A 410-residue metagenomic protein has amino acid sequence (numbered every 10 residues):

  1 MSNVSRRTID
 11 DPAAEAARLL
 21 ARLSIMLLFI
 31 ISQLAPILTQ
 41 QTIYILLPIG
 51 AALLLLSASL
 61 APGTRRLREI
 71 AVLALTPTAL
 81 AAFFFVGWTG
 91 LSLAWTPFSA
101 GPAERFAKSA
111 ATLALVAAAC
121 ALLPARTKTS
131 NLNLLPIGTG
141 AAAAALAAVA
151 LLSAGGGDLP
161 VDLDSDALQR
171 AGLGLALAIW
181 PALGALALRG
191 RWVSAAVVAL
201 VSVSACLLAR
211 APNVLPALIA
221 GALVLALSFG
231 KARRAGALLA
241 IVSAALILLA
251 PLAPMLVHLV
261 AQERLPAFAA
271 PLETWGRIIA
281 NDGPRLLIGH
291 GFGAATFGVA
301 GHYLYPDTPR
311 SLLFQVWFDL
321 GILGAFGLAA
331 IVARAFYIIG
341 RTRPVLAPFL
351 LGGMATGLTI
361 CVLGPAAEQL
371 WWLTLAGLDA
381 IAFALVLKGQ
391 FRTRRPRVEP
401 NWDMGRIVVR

Functional and structural regions predicted by a protein language model:
L20-I37, I49-F106, A142-V149, V203 (+1 more regions): N-terminal hydrophobic segments of proteins, predominantly signal-anchor/transmembrane helices of inner/organellar
L27, P48-S57, L350-I360, A366-R410: Transmembrane alpha-helices of multi-pass inner-membrane enzymes
P48-L55, L200, L215-L227, I241-A245 (+2 more regions): Hydrophobic transmembrane alpha-helices of multi-pass, membrane-embedded glycosylation machinery
P77-F85, S99-L123, L134-A144, R170-L173: Aromatic-anchored transmembrane helix interface
L115, T129-D158, L163-F229, R334 (+1 more regions): Alpha-helical transmembrane segments of multi-pass inner-membrane proteins
L208-A209, A226-P266, G276-N281: A membrane-periplasm/extracellular boundary helix in multi-pass inner-membrane enzymes that assemble envelope glycans
P266-G276, A280, P284-L320: Long extracytoplasmic/lumenal interhelical loops at the membrane interface of multi-pass membrane proteins
L320-L358: Hydrophobic transmembrane alpha-helices and their immediate junctions
